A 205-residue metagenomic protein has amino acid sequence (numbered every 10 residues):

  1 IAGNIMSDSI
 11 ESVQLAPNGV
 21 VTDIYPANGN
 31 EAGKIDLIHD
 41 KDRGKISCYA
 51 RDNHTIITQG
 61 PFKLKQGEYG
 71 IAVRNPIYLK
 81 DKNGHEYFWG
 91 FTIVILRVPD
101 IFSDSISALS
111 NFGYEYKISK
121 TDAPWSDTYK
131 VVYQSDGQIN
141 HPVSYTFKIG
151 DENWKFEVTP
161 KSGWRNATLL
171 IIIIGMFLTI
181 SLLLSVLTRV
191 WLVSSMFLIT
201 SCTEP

Functional and structural regions predicted by a protein language model:
I1-K155: Intrinsically disordered, low-complexity polar/acidic regions
T121, C202-P205: A ubiquitous, low-specificity "background" feature that marks scattered single residues across proteins without
G137-T203: N-terminal membrane insertion elements
